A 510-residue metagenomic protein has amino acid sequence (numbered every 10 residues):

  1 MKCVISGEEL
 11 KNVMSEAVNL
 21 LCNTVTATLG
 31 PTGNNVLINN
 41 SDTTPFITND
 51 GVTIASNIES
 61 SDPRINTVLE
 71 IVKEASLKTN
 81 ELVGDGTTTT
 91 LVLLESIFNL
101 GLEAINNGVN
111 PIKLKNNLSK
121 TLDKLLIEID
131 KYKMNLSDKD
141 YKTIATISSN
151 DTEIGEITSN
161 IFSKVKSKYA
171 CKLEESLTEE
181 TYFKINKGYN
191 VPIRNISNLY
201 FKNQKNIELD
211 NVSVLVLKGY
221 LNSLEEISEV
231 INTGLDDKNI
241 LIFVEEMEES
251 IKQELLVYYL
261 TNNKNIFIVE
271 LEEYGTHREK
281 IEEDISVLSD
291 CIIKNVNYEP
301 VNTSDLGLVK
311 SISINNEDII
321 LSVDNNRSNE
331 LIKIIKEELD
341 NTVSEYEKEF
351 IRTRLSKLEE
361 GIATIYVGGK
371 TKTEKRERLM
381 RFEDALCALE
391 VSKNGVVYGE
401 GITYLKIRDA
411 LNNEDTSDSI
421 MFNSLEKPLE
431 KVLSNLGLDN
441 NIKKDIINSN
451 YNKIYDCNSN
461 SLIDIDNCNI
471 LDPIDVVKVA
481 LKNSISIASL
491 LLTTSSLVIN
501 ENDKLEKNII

Functional and structural regions predicted by a protein language model:
M1-K78: Generic N-terminal targeting/processing segments that precede catalytic cores or assembly contacts
I5, T79-T89: Glycine/serine-rich anion-binding loops at beta->alpha junctions that coordinate negatively charged ligand groups
N12-M14, E59, R64-N66, I365-I510: Extended, low-charge hydrophobic alpha-helical regions
M14, G30, G84, G108 (+8 more regions): Residue-level signature of catalytic and energy-coupling elements of molecular machines, predominantly ATP/GTP-dependent
S41, V92-N99, L126-I129, E349-I365 (+2 more regions): Core structural elements
E59, L125-Y398, L497-I510: Long, structured protein-protein interaction/assembly regions in large complexes
V68-V72, S76, T88-E103, V109 (+1 more regions): Small-residue-rich
A104-A145, E208-L217, P300-V323, D415-P473 (+1 more regions): A structural-propensity feature for long, helix-poor, extended segments
